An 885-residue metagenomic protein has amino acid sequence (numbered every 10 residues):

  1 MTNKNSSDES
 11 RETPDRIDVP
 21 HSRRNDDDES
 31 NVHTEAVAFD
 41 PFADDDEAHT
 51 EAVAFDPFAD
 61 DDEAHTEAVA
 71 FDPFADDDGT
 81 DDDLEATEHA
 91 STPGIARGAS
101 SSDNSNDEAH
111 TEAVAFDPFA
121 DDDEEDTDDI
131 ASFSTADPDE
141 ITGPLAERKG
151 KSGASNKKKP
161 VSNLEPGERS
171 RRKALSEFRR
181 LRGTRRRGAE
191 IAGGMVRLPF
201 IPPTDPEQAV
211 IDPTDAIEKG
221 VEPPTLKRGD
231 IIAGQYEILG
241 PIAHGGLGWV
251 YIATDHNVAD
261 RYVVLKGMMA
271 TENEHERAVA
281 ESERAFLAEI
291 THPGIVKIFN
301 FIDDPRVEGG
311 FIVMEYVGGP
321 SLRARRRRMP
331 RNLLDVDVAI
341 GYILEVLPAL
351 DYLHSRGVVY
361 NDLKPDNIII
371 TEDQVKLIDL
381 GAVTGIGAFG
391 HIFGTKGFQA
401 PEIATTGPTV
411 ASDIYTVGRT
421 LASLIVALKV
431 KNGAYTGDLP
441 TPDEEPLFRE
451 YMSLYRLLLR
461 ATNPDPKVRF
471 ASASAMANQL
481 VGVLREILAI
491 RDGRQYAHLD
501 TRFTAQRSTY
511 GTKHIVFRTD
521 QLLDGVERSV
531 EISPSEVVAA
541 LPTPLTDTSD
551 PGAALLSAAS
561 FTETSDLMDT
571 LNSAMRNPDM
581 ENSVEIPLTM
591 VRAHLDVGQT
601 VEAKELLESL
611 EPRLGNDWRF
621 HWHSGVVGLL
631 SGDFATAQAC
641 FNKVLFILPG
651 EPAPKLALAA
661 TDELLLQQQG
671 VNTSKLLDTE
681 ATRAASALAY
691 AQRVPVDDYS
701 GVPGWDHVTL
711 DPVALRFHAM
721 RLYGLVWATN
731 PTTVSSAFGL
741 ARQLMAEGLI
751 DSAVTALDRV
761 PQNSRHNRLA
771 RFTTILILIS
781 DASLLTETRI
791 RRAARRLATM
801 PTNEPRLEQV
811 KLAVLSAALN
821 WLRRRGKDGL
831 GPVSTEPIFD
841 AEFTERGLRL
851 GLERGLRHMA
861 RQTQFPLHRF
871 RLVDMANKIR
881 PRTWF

Functional and structural regions predicted by a protein language model:
H244, T254-Y262: Conserved N-lobe loop of protein kinases adjacent to the ATP-binding glycine-rich P-loop
W249: Conserved N-lobe ATP-binding subsite of Hanks-type protein kinase domains, especially the beta3 VAIK lysine
E272-E289: AlphaC helix of the eukaryotic protein kinase fold
N300-I302: A short, aromatic-enriched beta-strand patch in the conserved N-lobe beta-sheet of the protein kinase catalytic domain
R306-S321: Conserved short submotifs of the Hanks-type protein kinase catalytic core that shape the nucleotide-binding pocket
Y342-I343: Activation segment signature within eukaryotic-like protein kinase domains
H354-I370: Catalytic-loop of the protein kinase fold
I490-M590, H594: Regulatory extensions appended to serine/threonine kinase catalytic cores
